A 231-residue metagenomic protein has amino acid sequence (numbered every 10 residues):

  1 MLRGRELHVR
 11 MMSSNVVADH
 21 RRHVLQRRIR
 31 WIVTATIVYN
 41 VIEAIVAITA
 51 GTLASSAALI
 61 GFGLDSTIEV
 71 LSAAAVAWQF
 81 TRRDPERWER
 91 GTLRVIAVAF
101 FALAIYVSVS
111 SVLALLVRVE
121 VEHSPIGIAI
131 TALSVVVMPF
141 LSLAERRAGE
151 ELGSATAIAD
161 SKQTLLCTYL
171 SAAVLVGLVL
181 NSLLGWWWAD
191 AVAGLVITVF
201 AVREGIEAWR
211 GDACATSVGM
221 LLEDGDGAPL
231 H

Functional and structural regions predicted by a protein language model:
L2-H231: Alpha-helical transmembrane cores and adjacent cytosolic helix/loop segments of polytopic membrane transporters
